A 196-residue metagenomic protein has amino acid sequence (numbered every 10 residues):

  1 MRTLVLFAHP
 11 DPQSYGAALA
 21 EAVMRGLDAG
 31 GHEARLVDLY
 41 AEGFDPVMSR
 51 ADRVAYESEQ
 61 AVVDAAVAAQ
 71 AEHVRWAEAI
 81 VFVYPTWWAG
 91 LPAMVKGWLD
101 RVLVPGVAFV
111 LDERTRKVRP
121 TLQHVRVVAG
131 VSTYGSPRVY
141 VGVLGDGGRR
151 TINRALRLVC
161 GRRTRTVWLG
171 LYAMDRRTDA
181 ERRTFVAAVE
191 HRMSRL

Functional and structural regions predicted by a protein language model:
M1-L4, V131-G135, W168-A173: A short small-residue
M1-V107, T184-L196: N-terminal beta1-alpha1-beta2 submodule of the flavodoxin-like/Rossmannoid cofactor-binding fold
E42, W87, G135-P137, A173-M174: Short, solvent-exposed loop/turn segments at secondary-structure junctions
V47-R53, A129-T133, W168: Short, basic/glycine-rich phosphate-binding loops at helix/coil junctions that contact nucleotide phosphates
A77, V83, Q123-H124, L158-T164: A structural motif corresponding to the C-terminal end of an alpha-helix and its immediate exit/capping segment
P105-V110, R162-T166: Short, structured loop/turn "capping" segments at alpha-beta junctions
V110-L158: Short, glycine-/small-residue-rich phosphate/pyrophosphate-handling segment
V139-V143, G147-L196: Glycine-rich phosphate/pyrophosphate-binding loop and the adjoining helix
